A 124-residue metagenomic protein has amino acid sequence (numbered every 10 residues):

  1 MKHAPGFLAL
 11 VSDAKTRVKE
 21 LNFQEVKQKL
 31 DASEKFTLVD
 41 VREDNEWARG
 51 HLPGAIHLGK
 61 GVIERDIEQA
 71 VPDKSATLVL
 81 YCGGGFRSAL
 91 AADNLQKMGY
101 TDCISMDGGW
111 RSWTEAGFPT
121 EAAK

Functional and structural regions predicted by a protein language model:
M1-T37, D44-T77, F86-K124: Rhodanese-like catalytic fold shared by cysteine-dependent sulfurtransferases and DSP/PTP-type phosphatases
L80-C82: Short, surface-exposed ligand- or partner-binding patches at beta-edge/loop junctions that are enriched in aromatics
